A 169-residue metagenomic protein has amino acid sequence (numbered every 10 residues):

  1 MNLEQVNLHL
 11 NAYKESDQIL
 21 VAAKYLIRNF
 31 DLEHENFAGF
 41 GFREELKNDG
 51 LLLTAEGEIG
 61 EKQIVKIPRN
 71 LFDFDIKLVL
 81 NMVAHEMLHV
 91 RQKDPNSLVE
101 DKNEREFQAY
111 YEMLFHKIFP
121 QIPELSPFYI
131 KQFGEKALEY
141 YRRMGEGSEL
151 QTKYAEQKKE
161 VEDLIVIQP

Functional and structural regions predicted by a protein language model:
N2-Q63, F72-F74, P120-I122: Auxiliary, metal-adjacent structural segments of Zn-dependent hydrolase domains
K66-V83, V99-E100: Short pre-active-site segment immediately N-terminal to the catalytic Zn-binding motif
N81-A84, Y110, L114, L138: Hydrophobic core segments within long, regular secondary-structure runs in both alpha- and beta-rich folds
N81-D94: Active-site recognition of the HExxH zinc-binding catalytic motif
P95, D101-G134: Post-HExxH zinc-binding segment in Zn-dependent metallohydrolases
F119-P169: Long, well-structured alpha-helical subdomains associated with metal-dependent extracellular/ecto-lumenal hydrolases
